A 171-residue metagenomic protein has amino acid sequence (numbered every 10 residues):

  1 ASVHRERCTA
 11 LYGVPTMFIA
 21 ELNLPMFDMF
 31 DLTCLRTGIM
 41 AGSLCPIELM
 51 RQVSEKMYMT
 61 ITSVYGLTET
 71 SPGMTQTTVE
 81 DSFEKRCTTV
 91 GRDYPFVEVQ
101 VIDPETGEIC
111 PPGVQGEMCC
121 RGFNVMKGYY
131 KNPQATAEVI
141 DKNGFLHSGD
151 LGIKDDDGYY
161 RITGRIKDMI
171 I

Functional and structural regions predicted by a protein language model:
R5-G13, L22-K85, E98: Gly/Ser/Thr-rich phosphate-binding loop
T16-F18, C45, V125: Alpha-helix capping/helix-boundary segments
I19, R51, T88, Q134: Active-site phosphate/pyrophosphate- and oxyanion-stabilizing loops and adjacent acidic/basic residues in soluble
G42, G66, G91, G122 (+1 more regions): Conserved G/P- and acidic residue-centered "switch" motifs that form tight phosphate/ATP-binding loops in soluble
T89-F96, L146: Short coil-to-beta-strand transition motifs
E108-G113, E117-I171: Conserved ATP-binding/catalytic segment of the ANL
